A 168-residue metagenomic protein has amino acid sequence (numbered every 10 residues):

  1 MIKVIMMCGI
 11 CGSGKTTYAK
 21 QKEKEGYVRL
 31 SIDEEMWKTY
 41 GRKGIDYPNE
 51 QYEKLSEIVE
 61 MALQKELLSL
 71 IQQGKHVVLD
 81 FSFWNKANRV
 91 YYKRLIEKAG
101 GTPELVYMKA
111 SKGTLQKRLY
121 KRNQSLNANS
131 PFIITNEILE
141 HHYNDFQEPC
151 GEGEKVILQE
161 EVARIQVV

Functional and structural regions predicted by a protein language model:
M1-I2, L70: Phosphate-binding P-loop
V4, T16-T17, Q21, G26-V28 (+1 more regions): Conserved GTP-binding G-domain of TRAFAC-class P-loop NTPases and closely related GTPase folds
M7: Hydrophobic anchor at the beta1->P-loop junction of P-loop NTPases
S13-K75: Conserved substrate/cofactor phosphate-moiety recognition/catalytic segment in nucleotide-dependent phosphotransferases
D46-N49, E97, R122-S125: Short, hinge-like loop/turn segments at secondary-structure boundaries
K54-P103: Glycine-rich phosphate-binding loop used to anchor ATP phosphates in small-molecule kinases, encompassing both
A99-L119: Conserved phosphate-donor/acceptor-positioning beta-strand/loop module used by diverse small-molecule
